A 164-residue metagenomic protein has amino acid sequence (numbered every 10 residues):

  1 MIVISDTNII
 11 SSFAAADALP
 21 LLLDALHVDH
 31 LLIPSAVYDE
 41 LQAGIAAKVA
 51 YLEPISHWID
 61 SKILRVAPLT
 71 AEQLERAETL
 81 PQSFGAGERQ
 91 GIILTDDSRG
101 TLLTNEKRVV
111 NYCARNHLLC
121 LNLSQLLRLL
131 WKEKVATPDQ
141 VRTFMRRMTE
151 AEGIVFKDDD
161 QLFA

Functional and structural regions predicted by a protein language model:
M1-G100, K107, L118, R142-R147 (+1 more regions): Active-site-proximal, substrate-binding regions of enzyme catalytic domains and RNA-binding/basic surfaces
N111, R115-L121: A short alpha->loop->secondary-structure connector
A114, K132-E133, T149: Short Asp/Glu-rich motifs
L123-A136: Long, charge-dense
V135, D139-Q140, M148: Phosphate-binding/catalytic loops
